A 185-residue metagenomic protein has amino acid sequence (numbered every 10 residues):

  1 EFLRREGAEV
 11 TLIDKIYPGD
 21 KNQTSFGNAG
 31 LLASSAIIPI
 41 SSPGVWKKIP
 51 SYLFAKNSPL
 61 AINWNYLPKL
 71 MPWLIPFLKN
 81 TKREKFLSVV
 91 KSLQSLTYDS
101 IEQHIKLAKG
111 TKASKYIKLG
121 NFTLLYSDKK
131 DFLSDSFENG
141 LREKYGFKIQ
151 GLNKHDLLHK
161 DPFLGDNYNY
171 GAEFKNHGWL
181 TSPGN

Functional and structural regions predicted by a protein language model:
L3-R4, R142: Hydrophobic alpha-helical packing residues
R4-F26: Glycine-rich FAD pyrophosphate-binding loop
T11-I13, L32, T123, Q150: Hydrophobic/aromatic beta-strand patches that form the interior of the parallel beta-sheet core in alpha/beta enzyme
G19, G27, G44, K48 (+6 more regions): Residue-level signal for pocket-adjacent positions within structured domains
G19, S41, Q103: Flexible, glycine-rich phosphate/dinucleotide-binding loops and adjacent beta-alpha linkers at cofactor/substrate
S25-S95, K115: Glycine-rich active-site loop/strand segments that organize a redox cofactor
M71-N185: Rossmann-like flavin
